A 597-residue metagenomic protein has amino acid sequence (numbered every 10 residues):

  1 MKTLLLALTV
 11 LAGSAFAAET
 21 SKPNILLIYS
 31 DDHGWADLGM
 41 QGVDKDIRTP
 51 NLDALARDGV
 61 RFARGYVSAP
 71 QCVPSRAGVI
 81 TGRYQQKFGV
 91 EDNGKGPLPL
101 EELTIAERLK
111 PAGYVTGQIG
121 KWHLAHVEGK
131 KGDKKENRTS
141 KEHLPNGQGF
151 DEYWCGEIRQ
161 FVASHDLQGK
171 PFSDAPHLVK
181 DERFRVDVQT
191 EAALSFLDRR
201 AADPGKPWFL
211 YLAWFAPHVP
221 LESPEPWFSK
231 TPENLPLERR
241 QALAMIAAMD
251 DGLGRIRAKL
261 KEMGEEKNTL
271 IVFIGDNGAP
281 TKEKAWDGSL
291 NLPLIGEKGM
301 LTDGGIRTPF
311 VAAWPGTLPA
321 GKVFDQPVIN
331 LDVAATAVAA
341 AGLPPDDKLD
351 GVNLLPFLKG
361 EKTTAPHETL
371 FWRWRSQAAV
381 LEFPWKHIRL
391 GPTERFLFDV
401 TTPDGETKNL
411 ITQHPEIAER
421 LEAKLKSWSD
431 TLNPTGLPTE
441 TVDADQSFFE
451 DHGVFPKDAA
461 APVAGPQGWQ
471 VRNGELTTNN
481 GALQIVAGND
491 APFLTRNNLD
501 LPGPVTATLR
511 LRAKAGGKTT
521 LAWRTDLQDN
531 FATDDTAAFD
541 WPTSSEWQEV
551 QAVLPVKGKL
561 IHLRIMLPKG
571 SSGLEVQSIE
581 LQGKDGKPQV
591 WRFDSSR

Functional and structural regions predicted by a protein language model:
T3-G13: Sec-dependent N-terminal signal peptides
L6, A17-G391, R395, T402-A423 (+2 more regions): Formylglycine-dependent sulfatase
G156, T402, E575-D585: Extracellular, beta-strand-rich glycan-interacting domains
D404-K408, D529-A538, P588-V590: Surface-exposed loop/edge segments in extracytoplasmic proteins
T439-N473, D585-R597: Extracellular carbohydrate-recognition regions
G474-L476, G481: Small-residue (G/S/T/A) turn/hinge positions that recur once per unit in extracellular repeat modules
L483-V556, G570-E575, L581: Extracellular ligand-binding interfaces
P555-I565: Noncatalytic modules at the cell exterior or secretory-pathway interfaces, chiefly beta-strand-rich lectin/adhesion
